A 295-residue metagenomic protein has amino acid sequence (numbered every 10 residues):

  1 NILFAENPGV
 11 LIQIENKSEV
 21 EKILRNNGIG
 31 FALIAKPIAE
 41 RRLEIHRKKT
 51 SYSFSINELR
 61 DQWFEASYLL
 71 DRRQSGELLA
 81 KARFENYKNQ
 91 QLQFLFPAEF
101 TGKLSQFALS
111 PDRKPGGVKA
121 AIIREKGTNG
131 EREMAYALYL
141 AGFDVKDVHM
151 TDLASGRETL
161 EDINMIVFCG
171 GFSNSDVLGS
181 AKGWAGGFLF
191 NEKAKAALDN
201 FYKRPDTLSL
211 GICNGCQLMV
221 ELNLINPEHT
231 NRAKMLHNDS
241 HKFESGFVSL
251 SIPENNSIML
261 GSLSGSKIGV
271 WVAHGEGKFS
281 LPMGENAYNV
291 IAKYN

Functional and structural regions predicted by a protein language model:
N1-E6, S18-K119, G127: Intein/HINT protein-splicing elements and their conserved insertion hotspots or analogous self-processing inserts
L11-E15: Short hydrophobic/aromatic beta-strand micro-patches that form the beta-sheet surface supporting nucleotide- or nucleic
I34, G156-E158, D199-N200, R232-N295: Amide-donor transfer/coupling interface in amidating biosynthetic enzymes
R41, V148-G156: Short acidic loop-to-helix transition motifs that present clustered carboxylates
G117-K119, D144, G269: Residues that mark the start of a beta-strand
R132-D147: Short helix-loop-beta junction
E158-V167: Short acidic/histidine-rich motifs immediately flanking catalytic phosphotransfer sites in two-component signaling
F172-S257: Cysteine-nucleophile active-site neighborhood
